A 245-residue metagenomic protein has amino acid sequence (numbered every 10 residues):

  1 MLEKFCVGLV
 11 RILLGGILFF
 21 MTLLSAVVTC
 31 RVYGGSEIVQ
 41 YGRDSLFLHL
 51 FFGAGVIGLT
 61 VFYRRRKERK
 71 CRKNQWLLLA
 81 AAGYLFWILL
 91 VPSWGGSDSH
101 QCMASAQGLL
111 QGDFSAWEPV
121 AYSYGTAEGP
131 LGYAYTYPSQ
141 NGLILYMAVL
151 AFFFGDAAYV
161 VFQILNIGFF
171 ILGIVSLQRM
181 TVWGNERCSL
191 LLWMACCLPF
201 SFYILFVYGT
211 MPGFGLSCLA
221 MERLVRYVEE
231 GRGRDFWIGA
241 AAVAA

Functional and structural regions predicted by a protein language model:
M1-F20, R72-K73: N-terminal membrane topogenic signal
L18-C30, V56-T60, R69-S97: Transmembrane signal-anchor helices characteristic of membrane glycosylation enzymes that use polyprenol
N74-A80, F86-S139, A148-F152: Extracytoplasmic loop-helix module adjacent to an early transmembrane segment
A134-Y137, N141, F153-L172: Loop-to-helix entry region of an early transmembrane alpha helix in multi-pass inner-membrane enzymes
V161, I174-C197: Transmembrane-helix signature of polytopic, membrane-embedded enzymes that assemble or transfer cell-envelope glycans
L205-G213: Short acidic/glycine- and proline-prone juxtamembrane loop motifs at membrane-interface regions of multi-pass membrane
A220-F236: Membrane-interface transmembrane helices that cradle and orient dolichyl/undecaprenyl
D235-A245: Membrane-interface alpha helices of multi-pass inner-membrane proteins
